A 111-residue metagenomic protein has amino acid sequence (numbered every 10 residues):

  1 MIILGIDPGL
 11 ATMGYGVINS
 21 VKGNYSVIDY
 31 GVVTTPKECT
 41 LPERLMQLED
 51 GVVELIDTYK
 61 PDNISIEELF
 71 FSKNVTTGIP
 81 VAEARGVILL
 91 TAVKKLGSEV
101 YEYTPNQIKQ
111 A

Functional and structural regions predicted by a protein language model:
M1-A111: Phosphate- and other anionic-substrate recognition elements at nucleic-acid/protein interfaces
